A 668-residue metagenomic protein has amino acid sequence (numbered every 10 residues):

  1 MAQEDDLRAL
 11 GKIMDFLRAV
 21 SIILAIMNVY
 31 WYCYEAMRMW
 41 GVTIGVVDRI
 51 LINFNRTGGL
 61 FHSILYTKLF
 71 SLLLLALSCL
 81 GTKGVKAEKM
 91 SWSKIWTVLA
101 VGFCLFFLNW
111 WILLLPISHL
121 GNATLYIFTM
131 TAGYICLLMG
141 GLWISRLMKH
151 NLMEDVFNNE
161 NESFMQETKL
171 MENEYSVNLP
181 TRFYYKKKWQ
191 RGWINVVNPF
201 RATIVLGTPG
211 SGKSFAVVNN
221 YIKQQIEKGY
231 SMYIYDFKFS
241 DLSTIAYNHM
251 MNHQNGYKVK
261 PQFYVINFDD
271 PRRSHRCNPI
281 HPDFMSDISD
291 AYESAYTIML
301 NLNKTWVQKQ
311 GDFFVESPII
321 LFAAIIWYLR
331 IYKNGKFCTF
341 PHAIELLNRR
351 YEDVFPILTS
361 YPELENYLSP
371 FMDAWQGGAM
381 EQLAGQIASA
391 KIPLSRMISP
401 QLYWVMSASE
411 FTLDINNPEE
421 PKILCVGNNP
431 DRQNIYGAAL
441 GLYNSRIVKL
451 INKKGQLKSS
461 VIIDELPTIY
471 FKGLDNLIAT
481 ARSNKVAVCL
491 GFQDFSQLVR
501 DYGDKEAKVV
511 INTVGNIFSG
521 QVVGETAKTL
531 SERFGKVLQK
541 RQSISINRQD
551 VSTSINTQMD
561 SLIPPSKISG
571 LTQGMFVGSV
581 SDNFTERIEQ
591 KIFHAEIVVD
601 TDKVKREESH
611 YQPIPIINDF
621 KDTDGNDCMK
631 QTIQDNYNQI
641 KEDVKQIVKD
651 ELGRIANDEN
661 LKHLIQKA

Functional and structural regions predicted by a protein language model:
M1-S211, F215, N220, I546-R548 (+2 more regions): Basic- and hydrophobic-enriched, low-structure N-terminal and domain-boundary segments that flank ATP-binding catalytic
A25, V42, K149-M153, I194-A487 (+3 more regions): P-loop NTPase motor domains
I52-R56, Q166-E172, A438, E465-T468 (+2 more regions): A short glycine-/small-residue-rich loop at the edge of a beta-strand within enzyme catalytic domains
N55-G58, T339-A343, S407, S545-N547: Short, surface-exposed recognition loops or helix-turn segments adjacent to catalytic cores
L75-S78, T82-K83, G441, S445 (+2 more regions): Hydrophobic alpha-helical segments involved in membrane association or supramolecular assembly
F183-W189, N303-F313, R541-Q558: Low-complexity, polar-biased intrinsically disordered regions enriched in Pro/Ser/Thr/Gly
I478-T480, N484-A487, G491-S581: Conserved ATP-driven motor cores of ASCE-family P-loop NTPases powering translocation/secretion/packaging/pilus
E586-V598: Short amphipathic beta-strand/extended segments with alternating polar/hydrophobic composition
